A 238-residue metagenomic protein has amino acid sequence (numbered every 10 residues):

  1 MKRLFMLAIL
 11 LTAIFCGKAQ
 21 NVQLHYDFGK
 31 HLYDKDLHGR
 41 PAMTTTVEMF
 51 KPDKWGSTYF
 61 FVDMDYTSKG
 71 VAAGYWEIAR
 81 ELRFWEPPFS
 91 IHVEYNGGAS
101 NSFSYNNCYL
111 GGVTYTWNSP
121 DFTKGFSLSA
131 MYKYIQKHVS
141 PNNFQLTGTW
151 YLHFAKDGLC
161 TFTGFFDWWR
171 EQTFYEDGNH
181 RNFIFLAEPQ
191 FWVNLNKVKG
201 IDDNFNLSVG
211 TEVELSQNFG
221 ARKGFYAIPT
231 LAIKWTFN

Functional and structural regions predicted by a protein language model:
M1-N21: Bacterial Sec-dependent N-terminal signal peptides
K18, W55-S57, E81-H92, N118-S127 (+2 more regions): Short loop/turn motifs that connect adjacent beta-strands in outer-membrane beta-barrel proteins
K18-T67: Short glycine/proline- and aromatic-enriched beta-strand/turn motifs that initiate or cap beta-hairpins
Y26-K30, M64-S68, Y95-A99, A130-Q136 (+3 more regions): Transmembrane beta-strands of outer-membrane beta-barrel pores
G39-P41, D65-A73, A99-C108, Y134-N143 (+4 more regions): Solvent-exposed loop/turn segments connecting transmembrane beta-strands in outer-membrane beta-barrel proteins
V47, I78, G111-V113, L146-W150 (+2 more regions): Membrane-embedded beta-strands of outer-membrane beta-barrel proteins, especially the hydrophobic/small aromatic
I135-S208, E214-N218, W235-N238: Outer-membrane beta-barrel transmembrane domain signature
F225-N238: Outer-membrane beta-barrel "beta-signal"
